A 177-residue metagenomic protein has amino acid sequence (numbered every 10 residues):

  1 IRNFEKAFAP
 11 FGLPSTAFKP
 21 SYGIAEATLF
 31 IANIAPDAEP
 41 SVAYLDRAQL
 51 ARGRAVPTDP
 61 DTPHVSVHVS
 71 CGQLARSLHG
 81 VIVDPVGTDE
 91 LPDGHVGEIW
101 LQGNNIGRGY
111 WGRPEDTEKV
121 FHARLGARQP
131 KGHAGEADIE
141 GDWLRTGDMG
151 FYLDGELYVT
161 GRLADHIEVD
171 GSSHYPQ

Functional and structural regions predicted by a protein language model:
I1, E5, P114, Y175-Q177: Amphipathic alpha-helical segments in well-structured domains
I1-V65, H79-V81, V86-E90, H95: Gly/Ser/Thr-rich phosphate-binding loop
F8-P10, D37-S41, L50-R52, I99-L101 (+3 more regions): Short, low-complexity, polar/charged sequence segments that are solvent-exposed and flexible
V69-H79, P85-G94, E98-S173: Conserved ATP-binding/catalytic segment of the ANL
